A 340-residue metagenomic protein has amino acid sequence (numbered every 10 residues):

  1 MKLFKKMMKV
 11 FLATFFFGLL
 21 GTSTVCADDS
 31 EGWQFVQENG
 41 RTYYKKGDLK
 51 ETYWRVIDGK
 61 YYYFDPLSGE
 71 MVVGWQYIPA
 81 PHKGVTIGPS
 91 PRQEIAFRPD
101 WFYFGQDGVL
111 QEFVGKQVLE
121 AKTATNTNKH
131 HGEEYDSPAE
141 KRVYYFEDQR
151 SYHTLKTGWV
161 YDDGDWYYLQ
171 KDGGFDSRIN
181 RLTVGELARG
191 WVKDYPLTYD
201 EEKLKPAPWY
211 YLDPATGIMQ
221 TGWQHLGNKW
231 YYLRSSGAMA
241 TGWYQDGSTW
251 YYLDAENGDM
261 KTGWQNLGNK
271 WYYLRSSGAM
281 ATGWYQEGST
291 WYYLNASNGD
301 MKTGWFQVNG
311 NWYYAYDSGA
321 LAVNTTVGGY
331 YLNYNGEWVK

Functional and structural regions predicted by a protein language model:
K2-K340: Extracellular adhesion/carbohydrate-binding repeat motifs centered on closely spaced tryptophans
